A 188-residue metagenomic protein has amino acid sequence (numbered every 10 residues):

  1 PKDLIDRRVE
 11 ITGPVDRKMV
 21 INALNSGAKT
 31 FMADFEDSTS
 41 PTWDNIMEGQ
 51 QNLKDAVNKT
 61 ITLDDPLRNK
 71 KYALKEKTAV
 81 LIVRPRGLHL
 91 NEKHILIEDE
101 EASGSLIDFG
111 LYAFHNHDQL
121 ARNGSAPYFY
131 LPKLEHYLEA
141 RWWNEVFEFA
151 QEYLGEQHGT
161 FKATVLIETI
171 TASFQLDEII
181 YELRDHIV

Functional and structural regions predicted by a protein language model:
P1, I11-V15, N22, M32 (+2 more regions): Conserved alpha/beta-domain cores
R7, T12-A33, S40, D44: Long, structured ligand/cofactor-binding scaffold of large enzymes
A28-R68: Hydrophobic or amphipathic alpha-helical targeting/insertion segments
